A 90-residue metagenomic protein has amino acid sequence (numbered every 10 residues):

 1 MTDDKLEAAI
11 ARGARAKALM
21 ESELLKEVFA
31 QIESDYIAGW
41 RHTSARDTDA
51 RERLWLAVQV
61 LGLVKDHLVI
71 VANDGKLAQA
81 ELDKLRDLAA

Functional and structural regions predicted by a protein language model:
K5-A38: N-terminal acidic leader/helix
A8-G13, D47-D49, L61, A80-L82: General helical secondary-structure elements
A14-R15, R51, W55, L85: Intrinsically disordered, low-complexity linkers and terminal regions that flank or interleave Cys/His-based
E27-V28, I32-V69: Amphipathic, hydrophobic secondary-structure cores in small proteins
V58-A90: Charged low-complexity stretches with an acidic bias
